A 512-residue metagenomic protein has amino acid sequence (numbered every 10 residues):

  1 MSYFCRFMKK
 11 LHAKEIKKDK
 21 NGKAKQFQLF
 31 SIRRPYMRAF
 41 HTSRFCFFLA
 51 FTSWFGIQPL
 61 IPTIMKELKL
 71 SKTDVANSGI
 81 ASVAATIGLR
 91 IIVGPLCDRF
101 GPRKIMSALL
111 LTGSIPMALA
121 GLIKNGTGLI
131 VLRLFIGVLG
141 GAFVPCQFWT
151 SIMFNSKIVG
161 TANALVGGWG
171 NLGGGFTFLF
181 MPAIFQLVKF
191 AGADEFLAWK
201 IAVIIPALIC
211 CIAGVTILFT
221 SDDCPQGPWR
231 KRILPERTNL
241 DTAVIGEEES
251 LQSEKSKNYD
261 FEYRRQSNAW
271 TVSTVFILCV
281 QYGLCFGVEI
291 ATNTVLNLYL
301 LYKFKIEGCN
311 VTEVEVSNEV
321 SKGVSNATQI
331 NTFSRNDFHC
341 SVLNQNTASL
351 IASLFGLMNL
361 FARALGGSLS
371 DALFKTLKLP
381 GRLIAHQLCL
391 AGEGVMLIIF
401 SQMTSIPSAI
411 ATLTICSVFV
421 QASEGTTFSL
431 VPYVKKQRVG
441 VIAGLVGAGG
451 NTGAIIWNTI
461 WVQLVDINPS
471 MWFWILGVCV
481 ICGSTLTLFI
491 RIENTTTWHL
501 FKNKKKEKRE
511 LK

Functional and structural regions predicted by a protein language model:
M1-T52, S267: Cytosolic juxtamembrane N-terminal segment immediately preceding the first transmembrane helix of multi-pass
F55, S82-I91, G141, G175 (+3 more regions): Residue-level signature of mid-helix packing/kink "hotspots" within the transmembrane helices of 12-pass Major
I57-I61, T271-A364, E424: Extracytoplasmic gate region of multi-pass secondary transporters
K69, G101, L122-T127, L139 (+3 more regions): Helix-breaking motifs and short loop linkers at transmembrane-helix boundaries and internal kinks in secondary membrane
G88-T127: Conserved MFS/SLC helix-loop-helix module at the cytosolic interface between two early adjacent transmembrane helices
K104-A118, P380-I398: Structural signature of the two symmetry-related core transmembrane helices
L132-W169: Cytoplasmic helix-loop-helix junction between adjacent transmembrane helices in 12-TM secondary transporters
G160-Q186, C210, N359, G444-W457: Glycine-rich segments within core transmembrane alpha-helices of 12-TM secondary carriers
